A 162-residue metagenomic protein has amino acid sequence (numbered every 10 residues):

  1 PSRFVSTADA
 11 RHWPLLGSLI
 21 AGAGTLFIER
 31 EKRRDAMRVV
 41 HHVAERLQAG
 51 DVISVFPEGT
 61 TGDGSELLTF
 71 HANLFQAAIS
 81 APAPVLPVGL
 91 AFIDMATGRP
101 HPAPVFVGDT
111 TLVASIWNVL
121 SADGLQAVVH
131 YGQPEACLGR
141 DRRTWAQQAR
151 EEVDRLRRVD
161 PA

Functional and structural regions predicted by a protein language model:
P1-R33: Catalytic core of membrane glycerolipid acyltransferases/transacylases, capturing the structured, soluble-facing
S2, T25, D51-P57: Generic beta-sheet signal
L15-L19, K32, S65-T144, Q148: A cross-family acyltransferase "interaction/gating" segment
T25-L47, E151: A membrane-cytosol interface segment of integral membrane proteins
E29, A49-S54, V85: Short, structured loop/turn "capping" segments at alpha-beta junctions
T61-G62: Short active-site segment of divalent metal-dependent hydrolases/proteases that encodes the spacing between
E151-V159: C-terminal alpha-helix
